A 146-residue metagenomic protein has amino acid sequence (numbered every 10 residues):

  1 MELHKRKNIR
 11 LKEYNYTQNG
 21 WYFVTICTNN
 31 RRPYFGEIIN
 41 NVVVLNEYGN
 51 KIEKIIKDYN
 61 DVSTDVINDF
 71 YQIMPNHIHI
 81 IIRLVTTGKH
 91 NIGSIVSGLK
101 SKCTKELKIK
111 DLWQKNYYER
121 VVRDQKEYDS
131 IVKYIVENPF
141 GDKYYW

Functional and structural regions predicted by a protein language model:
M1-W146: Short catalytic/metal-binding and nucleic-acid-binding patches
